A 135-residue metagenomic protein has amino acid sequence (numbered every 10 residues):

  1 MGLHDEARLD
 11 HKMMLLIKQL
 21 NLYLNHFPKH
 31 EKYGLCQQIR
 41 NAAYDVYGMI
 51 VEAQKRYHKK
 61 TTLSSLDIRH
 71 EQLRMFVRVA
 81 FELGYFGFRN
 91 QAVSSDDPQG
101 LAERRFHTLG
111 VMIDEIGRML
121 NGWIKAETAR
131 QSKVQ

Functional and structural regions predicted by a protein language model:
M1-Q135: Amphipathic alpha-helical assembly/interaction segments
